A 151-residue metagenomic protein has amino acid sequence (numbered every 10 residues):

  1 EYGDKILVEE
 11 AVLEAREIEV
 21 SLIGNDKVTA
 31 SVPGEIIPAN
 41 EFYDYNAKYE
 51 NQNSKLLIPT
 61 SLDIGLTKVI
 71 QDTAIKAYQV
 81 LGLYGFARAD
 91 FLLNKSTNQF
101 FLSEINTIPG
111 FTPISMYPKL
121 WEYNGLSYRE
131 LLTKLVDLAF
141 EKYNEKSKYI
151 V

Functional and structural regions predicted by a protein language model:
E1-V69, F100-F101: Phosphate-binding site of ATP-dependent enzymes
D63-V151: ATP-dependent carboxylate activation and anion-phosphoryl transfer catalytic cores that bind Mg-ATP to form
